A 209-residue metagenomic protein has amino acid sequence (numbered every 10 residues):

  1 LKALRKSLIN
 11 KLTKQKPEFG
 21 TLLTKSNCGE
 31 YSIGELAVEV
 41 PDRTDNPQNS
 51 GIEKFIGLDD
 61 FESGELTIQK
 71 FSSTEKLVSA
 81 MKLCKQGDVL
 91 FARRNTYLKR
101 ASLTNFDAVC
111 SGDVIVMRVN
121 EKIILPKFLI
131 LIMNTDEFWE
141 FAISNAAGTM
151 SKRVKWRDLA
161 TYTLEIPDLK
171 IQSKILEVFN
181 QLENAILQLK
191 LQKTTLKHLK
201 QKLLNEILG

Functional and structural regions predicted by a protein language model:
L1, L8, L182, I186-L189 (+1 more regions): Amphipathic alpha-helical coiled-coil segments
K2, D168-L176, G209: Short, low-complexity cationic-aromatic patches
F19-T44, E165, L169, S173 (+2 more regions): Non-catalytic DNA-recognition/assembly elements of restriction-modification systems
G34-D45, G51-Q86: Sequence-specific dsDNA recognition surfaces
S79-K82, Q86-D136: A short beta-sheet element
R94, A108-I115, A147-K170: A short glycine-rich beta-alpha junction/loop motif
L176-E177, N184: Acidic/polar-enriched heptad-repeat coiled-coil alpha-helices, especially the parallel dimerization/signal-relay stalks
